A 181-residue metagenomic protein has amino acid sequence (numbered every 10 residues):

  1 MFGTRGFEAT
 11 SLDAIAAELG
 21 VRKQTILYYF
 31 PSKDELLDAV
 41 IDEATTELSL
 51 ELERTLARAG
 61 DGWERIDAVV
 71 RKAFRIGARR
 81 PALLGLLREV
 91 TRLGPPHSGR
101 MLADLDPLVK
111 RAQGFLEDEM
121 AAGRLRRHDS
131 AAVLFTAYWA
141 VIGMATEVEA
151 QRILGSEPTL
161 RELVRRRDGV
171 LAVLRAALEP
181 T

Functional and structural regions predicted by a protein language model:
M1-E35, A39: Helix-turn-helix
T4, E18, E35-R58, E64 (+5 more regions): Alpha-helical structural segments
R5, R58-G62, R80, G94 (+1 more regions): Short coil/turn helix-boundary motifs
F7-E8, P96, L125: Conserved hydrophobic residue
E64-A68, G99-D104, A121-Y138: All-alpha amphipathic helical-bundle segments outside canonical DNA-binding/catalytic cores that form hydrophobic
R65, A78-G99, E147-L154: Amphipathic alpha-helical segments used for helix-helix packing
V70-A73, L86-V90, A137, V141 (+1 more regions): Short alpha-helical scaffolding segments that buttress acidic/His motifs in well-ordered protein cores
R75, R79, V109-A122, R126 (+1 more regions): C-terminal peripheral helix-coil segments that are non-catalytic and often amphipathic
